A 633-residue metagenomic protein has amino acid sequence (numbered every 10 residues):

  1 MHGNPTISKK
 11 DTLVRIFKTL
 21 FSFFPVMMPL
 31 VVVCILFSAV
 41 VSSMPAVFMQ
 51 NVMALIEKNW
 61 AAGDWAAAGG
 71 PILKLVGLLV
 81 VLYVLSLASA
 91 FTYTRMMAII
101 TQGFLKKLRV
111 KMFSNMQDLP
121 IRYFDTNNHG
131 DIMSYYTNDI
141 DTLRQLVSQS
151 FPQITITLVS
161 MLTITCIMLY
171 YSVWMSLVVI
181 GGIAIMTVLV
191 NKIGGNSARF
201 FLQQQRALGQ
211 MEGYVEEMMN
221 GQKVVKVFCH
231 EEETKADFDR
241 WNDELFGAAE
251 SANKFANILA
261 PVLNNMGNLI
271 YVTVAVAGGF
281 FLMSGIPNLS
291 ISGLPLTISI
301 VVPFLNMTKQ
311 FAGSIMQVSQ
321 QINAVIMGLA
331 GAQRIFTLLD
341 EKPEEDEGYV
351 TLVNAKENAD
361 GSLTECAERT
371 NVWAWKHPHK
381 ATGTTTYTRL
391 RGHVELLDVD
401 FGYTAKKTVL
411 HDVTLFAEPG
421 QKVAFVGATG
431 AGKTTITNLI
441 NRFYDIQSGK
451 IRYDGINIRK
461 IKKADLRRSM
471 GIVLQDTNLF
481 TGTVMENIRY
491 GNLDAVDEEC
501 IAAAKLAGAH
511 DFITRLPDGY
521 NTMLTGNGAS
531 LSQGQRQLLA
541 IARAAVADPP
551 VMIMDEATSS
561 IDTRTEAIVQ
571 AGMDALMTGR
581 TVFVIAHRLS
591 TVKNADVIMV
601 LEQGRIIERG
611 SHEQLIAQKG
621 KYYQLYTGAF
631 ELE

Functional and structural regions predicted by a protein language model:
M1-S42, E57-L75, Y93-M97, T101 (+8 more regions): Membrane-integrated ABC transporters
H2-K9, V41-A54, L82-H129, M133 (+10 more regions): Juxtamembrane helix-loop junctions of ABC transporter transmembrane domains
S22, I121-R122, N138-V147, F151 (+6 more regions): An intracellular "coupling" helix at the cytosolic face of ABC transporter transmembrane type-1 domains
P25, S89, Y93, T101 (+2 more regions): Hydrophobic alpha-helical transmembrane segments of ABC transporter permease domains
M28-T92, L169-W174, S284-I298: Transmembrane helix-loop-helix hairpins at lipid-water interfaces of multipass membrane proteins, especially the type-1
N59-W60, G77, I167-G181, S251 (+3 more regions): Helix-loop-helix
W65, A355-E633: ABC-type nucleotide-binding domain
